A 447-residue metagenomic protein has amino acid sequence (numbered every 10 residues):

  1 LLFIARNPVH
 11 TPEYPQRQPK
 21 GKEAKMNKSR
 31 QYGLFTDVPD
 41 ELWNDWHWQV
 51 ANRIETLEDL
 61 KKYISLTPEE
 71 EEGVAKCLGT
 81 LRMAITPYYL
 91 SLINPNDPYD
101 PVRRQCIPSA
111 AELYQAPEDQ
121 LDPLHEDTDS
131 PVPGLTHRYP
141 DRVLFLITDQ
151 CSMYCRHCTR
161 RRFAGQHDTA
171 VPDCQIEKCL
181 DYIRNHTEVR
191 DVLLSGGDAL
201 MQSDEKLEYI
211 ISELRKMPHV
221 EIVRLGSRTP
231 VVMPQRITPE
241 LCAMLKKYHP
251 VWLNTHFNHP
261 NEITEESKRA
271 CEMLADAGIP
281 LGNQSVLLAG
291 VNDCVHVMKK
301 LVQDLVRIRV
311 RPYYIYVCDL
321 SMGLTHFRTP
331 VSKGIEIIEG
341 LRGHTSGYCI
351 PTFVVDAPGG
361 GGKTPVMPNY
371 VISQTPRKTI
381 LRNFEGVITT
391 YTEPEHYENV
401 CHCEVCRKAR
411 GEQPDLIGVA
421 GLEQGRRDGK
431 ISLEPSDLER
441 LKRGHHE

Functional and structural regions predicted by a protein language model:
L2-H137, S432: Flexible, acidic/Gly-rich N-terminal and inter-domain linker regions that tether and position cofactor-handling modules
N27-K28, T128-P131, Y139-D141, V405-E447: A short, charged
S130-P133, V143-L146, E177-Y182: Short, charged beta->alpha transition segments
H137-C174, L225: Canonical Radical SAM [4Fe-4S] cluster-binding loop centered on the CxxxCxxC motif and its immediate flanking residues
T159, E205-K206, V366: Short acidic, glycine/serine/threonine-rich loops at helix termini
E177-T187, D191, L200-T345: Conserved AdoMet/S-adenosylmethionine-binding subsite of the radical SAM
I338-Q424, L433: C-terminal accessory regions of radical SAM enzymes
